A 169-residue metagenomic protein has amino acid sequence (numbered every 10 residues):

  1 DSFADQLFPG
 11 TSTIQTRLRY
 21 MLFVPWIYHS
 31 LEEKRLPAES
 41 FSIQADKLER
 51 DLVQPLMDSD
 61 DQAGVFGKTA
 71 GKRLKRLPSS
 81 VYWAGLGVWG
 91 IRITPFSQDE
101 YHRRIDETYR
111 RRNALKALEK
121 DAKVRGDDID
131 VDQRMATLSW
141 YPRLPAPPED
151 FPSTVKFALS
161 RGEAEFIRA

Functional and structural regions predicted by a protein language model:
D1-A169: Non-catalytic recognition/regulatory regions in large multidomain proteins
